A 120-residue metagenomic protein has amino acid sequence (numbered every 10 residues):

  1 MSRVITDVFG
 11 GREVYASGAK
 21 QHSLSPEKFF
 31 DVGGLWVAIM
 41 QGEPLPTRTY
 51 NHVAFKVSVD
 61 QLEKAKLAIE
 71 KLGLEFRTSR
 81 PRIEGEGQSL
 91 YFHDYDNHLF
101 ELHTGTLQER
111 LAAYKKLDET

Functional and structural regions predicted by a protein language model:
M1-W36: Core segments of cupin and vicinal oxygen chelate
V14, F100-E101: Generic structural signal for well-ordered beta-strand positions
V14-Y15, V37-I39, E75-S79: A short linear hydrophobic-aromatic micro-motif
A19-H22, L45, P81-G85: A short beta-turn/loop motif at secondary-structure boundaries
S23-K28, R80, T104-T120: Amphipathic alpha-helical "stalk" segments
V37-M40, Y91, E101: Conserved beta-strand in the GNAT
R48-H52: Short, solvent-exposed beta-strand edge segments and adjacent coil->beta transition regions
V53-L99, R110, L117: Vicinal oxygen chelate
